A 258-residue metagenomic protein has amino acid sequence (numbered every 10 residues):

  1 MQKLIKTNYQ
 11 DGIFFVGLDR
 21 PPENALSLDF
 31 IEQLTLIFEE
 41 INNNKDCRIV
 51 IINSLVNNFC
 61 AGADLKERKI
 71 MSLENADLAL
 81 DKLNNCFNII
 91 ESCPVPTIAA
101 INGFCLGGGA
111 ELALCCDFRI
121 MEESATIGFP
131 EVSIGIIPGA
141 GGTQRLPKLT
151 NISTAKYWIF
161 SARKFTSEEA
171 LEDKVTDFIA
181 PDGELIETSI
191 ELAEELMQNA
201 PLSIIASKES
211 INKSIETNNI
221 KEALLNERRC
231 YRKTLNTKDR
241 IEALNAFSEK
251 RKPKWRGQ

Functional and structural regions predicted by a protein language model:
Q2, N245-Q258: Terminal low-complexity tails and localization/encapsulation signals of metabolic enzymes
Q10-R20, E32-M71, I89-A100, E122-T126 (+1 more regions): A structural preference for short, pocket-lining loop segments at secondary-structure junctions
I70-D81: A short acidic, glycine-rich active-site loop that binds or catalyzes chemistry on phosphate/adenosine moieties
F87-I134, P138: Glycine-rich beta-to-alpha active-site loop
F118, Y157, S161-R163, E169 (+2 more regions): Well-ordered beta-strand positions
I120-A125, T176-L225, R232, K238 (+1 more regions): C-terminal long alpha-helix characteristic of the crotonase
Q144-S153: Hydrophobic, secondary-structure "cap" segments at the distal end of domains
